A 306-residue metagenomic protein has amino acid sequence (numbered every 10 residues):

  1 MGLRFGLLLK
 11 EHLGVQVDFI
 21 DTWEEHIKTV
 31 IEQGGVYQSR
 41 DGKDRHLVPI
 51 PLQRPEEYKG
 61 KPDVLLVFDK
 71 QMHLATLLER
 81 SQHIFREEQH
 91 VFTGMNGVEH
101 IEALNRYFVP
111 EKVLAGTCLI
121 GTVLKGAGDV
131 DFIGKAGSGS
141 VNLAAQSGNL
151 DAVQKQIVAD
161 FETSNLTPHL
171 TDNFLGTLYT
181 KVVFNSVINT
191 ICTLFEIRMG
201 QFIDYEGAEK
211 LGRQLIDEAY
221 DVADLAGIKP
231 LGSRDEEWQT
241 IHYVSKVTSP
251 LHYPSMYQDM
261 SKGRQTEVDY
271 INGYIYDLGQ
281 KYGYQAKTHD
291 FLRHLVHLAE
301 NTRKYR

Functional and structural regions predicted by a protein language model:
M1-L47: NAD(P)+-binding Rossmann beta1-loop-alpha1 motif at the extreme N-terminus of oxidoreductases
D44-V130: Rossmann-like NAD(P)(H) cofactor-binding subdomain of soluble oxidoreductases
G60, N96-T177, K181, V187: Rossmann-fold dinucleotide-binding core
F85, D131-N142, T193-F202, H252-K262: Helix-loop-beta segment of a Rossmann-like dinucleotide-binding subdomain
E162-T163, R213-R306: NAD(P)-dependent Rossmann-like dehydrogenase/reductase catalytic/cofactor-binding core
L175-I203, G207-Y220, S245-K246: Active-site-proximal catalytic alpha-helix in oxidoreductases
